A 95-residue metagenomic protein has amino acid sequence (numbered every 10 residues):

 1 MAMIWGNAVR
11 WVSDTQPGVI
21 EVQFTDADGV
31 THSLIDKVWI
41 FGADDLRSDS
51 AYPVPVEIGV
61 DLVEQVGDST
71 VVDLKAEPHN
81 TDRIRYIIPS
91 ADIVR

Functional and structural regions predicted by a protein language model:
M1-V94: Basic/aromatic-rich interaction segments and small domains that mediate binding to polyanionic partners
